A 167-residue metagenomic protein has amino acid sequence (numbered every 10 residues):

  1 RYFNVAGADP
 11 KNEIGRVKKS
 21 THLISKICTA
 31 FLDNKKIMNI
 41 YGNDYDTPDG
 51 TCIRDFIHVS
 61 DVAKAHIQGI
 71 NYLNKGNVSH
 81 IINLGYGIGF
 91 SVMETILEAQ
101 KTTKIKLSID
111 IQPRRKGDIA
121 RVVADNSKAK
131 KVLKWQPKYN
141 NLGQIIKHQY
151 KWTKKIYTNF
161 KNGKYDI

Functional and structural regions predicted by a protein language model:
R1-H22, D46-T51: Flexible, glycine-rich beta-alpha linker
I24-I167: C-terminal substrate-binding subdomain of Rossmann-fold SDR/epimerase-dehydratase oxidoreductases
